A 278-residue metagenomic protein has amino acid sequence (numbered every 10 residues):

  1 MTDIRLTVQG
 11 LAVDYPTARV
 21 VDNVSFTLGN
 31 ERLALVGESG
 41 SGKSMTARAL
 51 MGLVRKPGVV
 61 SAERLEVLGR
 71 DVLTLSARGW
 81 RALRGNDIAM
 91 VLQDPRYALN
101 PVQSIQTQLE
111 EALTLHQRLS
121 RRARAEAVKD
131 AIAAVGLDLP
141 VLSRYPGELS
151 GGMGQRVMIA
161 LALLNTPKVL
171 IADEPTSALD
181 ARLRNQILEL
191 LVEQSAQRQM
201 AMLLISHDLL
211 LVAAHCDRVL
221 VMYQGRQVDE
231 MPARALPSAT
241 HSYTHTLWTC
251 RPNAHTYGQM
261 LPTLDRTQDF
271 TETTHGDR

Functional and structural regions predicted by a protein language model:
R32, L142, E230-R278: Short catalytic/signature loops enriched in Gly
V59, V72-A89, T107, L115 (+1 more regions): ABC ATPase NBD coupling module
A123-P140, W248-T249: Conserved ABC ATPase "signature" region
Y145-L149, M153: Conserved ABC ATPase signature
L164-K168: A short, proline-enriched helix->beta-strand linker immediately N-terminal to the Walker B motif in ABC-type P-loop
V212-A214: A short, surface-exposed alpha-helical micro-motif characterized by mixed small hydrophobic and charged/polar residues
